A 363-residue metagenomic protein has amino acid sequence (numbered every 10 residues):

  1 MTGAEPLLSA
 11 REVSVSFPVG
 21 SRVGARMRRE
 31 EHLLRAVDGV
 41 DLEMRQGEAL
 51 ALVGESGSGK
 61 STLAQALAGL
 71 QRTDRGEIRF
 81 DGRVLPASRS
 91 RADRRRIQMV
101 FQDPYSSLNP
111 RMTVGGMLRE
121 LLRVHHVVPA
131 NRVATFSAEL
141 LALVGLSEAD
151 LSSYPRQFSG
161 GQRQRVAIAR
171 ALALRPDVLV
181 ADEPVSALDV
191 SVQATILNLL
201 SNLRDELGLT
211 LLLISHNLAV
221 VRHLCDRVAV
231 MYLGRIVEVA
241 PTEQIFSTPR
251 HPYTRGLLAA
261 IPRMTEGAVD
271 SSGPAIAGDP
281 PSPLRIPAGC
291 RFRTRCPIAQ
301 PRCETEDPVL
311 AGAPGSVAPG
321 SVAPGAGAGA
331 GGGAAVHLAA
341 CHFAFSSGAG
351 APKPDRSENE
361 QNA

Functional and structural regions predicted by a protein language model:
A4, G20-R28, P241-G320, G329-N359: Charged, flexible cofactor/metal-binding loops and thiol motifs
G24-E31, R72, V84-Q98, G116 (+4 more regions): ABC ATPase NBD coupling module
A68: Helix-to-loop junction immediately C-terminal to a conserved catalytic motif
R132-A149, L258-A259: Conserved ABC ATPase "signature" region
Y154-F158, Q162: Conserved ABC ATPase signature
A173-D177: A short, proline-enriched helix->beta-strand linker immediately N-terminal to the Walker B motif in ABC-type P-loop
V180, P184-L188, V192-D270: P-loop NTP-binding/switch modules centered on Walker-like glycine-rich loops
